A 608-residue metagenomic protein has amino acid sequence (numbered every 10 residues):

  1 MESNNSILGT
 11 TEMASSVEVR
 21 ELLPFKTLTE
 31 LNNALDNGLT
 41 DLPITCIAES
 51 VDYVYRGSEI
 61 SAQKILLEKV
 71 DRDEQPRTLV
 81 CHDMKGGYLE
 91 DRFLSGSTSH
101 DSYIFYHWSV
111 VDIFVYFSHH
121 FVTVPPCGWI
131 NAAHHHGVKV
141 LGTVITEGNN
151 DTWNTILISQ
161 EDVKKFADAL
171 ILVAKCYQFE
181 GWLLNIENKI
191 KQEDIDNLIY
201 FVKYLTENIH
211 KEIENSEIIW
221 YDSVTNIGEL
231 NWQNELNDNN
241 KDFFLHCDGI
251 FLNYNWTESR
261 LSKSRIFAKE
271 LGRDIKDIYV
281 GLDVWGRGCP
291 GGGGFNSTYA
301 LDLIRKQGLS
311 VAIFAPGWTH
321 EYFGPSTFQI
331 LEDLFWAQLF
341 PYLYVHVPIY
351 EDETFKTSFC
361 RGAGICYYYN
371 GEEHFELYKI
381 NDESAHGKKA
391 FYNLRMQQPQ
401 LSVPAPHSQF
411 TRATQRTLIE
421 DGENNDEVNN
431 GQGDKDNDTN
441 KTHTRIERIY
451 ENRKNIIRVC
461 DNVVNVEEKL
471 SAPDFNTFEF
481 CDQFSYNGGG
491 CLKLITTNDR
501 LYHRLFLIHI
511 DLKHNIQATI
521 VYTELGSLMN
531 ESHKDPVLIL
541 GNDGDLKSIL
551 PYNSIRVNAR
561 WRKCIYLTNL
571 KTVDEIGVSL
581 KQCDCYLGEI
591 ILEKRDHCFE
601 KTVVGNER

Functional and structural regions predicted by a protein language model:
E2-L89: N-terminal module-boundary/linker segments of secreted carbohydrate-active enzymes
D71-K263: Chitinase-like catalytic core of GlcNAc-active glycosidases
F114, E423, N462, L492 (+4 more regions): Extra-cytoplasmic beta-strand recognition segments
V284-D421: Substrate-binding cleft of secreted/luminal carbohydrate-active enzymes
D474-Y502: Short carbohydrate-recognition loop motifs
N530-D543: Short, surface-exposed beta-strand/strand-loop-strand elements in extracellular ectodomains
G544-K571: Extracellular carbohydrate recognition and processing domains and analogous Trp-centered ligand-binding platforms
C583-E607: Exposed low-complexity, polar/acidic, P/S/T/G-rich flexible segments that act as propeptides, protease-susceptible
